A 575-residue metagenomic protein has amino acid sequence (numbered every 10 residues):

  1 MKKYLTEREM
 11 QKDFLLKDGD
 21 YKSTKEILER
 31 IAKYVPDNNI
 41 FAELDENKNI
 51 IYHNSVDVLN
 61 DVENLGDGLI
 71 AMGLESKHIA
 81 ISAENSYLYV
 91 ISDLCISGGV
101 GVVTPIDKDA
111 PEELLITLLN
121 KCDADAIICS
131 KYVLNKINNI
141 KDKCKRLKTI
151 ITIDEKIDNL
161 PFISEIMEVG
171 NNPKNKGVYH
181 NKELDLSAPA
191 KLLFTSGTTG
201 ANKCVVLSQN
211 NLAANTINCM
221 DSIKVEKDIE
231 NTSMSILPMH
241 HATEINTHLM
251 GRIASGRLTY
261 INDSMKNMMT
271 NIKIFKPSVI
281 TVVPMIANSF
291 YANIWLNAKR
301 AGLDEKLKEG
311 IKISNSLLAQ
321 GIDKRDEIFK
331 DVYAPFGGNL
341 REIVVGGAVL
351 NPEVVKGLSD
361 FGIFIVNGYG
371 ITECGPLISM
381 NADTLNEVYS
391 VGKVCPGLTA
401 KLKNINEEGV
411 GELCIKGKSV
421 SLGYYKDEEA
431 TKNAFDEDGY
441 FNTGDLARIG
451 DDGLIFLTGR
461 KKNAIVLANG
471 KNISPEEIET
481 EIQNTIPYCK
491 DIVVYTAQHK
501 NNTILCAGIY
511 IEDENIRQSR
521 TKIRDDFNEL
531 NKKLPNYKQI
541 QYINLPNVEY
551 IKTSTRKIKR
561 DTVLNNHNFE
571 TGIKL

Functional and structural regions predicted by a protein language model:
N39, T152, N171-F194, A201 (+1 more regions): Conserved pre-ATP/AMP-binding loop-to-beta segment of ANL
I40-G73, K77-S86, V90-L94, P111-I116 (+2 more regions): Conserved AMP-binding/adenylate-forming core of the ANL superfamily
Y52-V56, A190-T216: Conserved AMP-binding A3 loop
G98-E168, I511-D513: Structural core segment of the AMP-binding/adenylate-forming
I127, G417, L422-G423, L446-L534: AMP-binding/adenylate-forming catalytic core of the ANL superfamily
A213-T232, M239-K330, N339: Conserved AMP-binding/adenylation subdomain of ANL enzymes
I328-I455, K461-A464, I478-E481, Y488: Conserved AMP-binding/adenylate-forming
V493-T496, N528-L575: Conserved C-terminal "lid"/linker of ANL adenylate-forming enzymes
